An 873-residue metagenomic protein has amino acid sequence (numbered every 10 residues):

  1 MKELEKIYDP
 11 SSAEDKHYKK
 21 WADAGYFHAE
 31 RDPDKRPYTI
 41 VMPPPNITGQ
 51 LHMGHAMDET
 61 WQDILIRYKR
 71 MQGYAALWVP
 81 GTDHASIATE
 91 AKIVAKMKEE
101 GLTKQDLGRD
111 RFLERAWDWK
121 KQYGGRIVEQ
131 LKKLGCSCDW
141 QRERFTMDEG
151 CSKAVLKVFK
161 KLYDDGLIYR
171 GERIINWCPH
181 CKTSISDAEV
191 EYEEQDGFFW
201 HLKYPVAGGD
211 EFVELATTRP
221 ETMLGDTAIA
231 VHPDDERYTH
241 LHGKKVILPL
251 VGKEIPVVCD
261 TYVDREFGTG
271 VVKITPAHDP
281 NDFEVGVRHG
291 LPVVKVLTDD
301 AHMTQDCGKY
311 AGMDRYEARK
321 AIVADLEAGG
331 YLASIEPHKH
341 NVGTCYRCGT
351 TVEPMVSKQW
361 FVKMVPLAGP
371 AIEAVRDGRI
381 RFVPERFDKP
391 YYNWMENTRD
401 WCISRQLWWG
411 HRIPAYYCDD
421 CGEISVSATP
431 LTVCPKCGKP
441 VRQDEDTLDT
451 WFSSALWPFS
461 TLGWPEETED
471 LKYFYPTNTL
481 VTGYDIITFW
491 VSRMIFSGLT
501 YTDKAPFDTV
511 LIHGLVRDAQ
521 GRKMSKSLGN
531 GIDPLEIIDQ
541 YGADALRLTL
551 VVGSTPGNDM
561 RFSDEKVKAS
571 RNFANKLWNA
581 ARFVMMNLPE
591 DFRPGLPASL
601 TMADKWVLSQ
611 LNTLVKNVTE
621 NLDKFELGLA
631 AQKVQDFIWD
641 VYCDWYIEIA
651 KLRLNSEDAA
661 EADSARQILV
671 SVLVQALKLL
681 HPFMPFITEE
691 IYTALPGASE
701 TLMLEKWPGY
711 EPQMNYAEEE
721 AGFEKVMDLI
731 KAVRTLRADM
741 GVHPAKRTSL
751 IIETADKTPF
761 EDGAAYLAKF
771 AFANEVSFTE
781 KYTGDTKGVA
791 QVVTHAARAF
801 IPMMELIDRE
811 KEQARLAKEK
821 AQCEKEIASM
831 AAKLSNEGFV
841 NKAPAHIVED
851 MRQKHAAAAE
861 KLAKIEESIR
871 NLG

Functional and structural regions predicted by a protein language model:
M1-M53, A76, A333, Y346 (+1 more regions): Non-catalytic terminal extensions that flank enzyme cores
K2, I7, K16, K20-A24 (+13 more regions): Residue patterns forming the tRNA-binding/recognition surfaces of aminoacyl-tRNA synthetases and related DALR
F27-E30, Y38-A91, A95: N-terminal cofactor/phosphate-binding cores enriched in small/glycine residues, especially glycine-rich loops such as
P33-K35, P43-P44, V79-E90, E143-C151 (+3 more regions): Short, solvent-exposed turn/loop segments enriched in Gly/Ser/Thr/Pro and often Arg
T60-L77, P280-H289, V323-L326, I487-D503 (+1 more regions): Metal-dependent nuclease catalytic cores in nucleic-acid-processing enzymes, especially RNase H-like/related
A75, P220-D300, E327, F770 (+1 more regions): Catalytic alpha/beta core of large soluble enzyme barrels
H201, N393-F452, L456, T500-A543 (+1 more regions): Feature 926 captures the class I aminoacyl-tRNA synthetase adenylation module centered on the KMSKS loop
